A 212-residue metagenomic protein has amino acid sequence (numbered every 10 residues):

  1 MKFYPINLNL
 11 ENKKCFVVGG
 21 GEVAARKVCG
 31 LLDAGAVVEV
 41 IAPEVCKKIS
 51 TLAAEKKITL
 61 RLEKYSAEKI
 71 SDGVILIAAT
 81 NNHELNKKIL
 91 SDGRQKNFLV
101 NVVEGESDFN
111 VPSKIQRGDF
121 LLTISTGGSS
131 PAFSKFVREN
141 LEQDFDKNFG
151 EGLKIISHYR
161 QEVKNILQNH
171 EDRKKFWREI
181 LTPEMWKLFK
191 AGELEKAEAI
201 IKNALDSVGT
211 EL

Functional and structural regions predicted by a protein language model:
M1-A53: Hydrophobic, well-ordered beta-alpha structural blocks that scaffold small-molecule cofactor pockets
N12, S71-G73: Alpha-helix C-terminal capping/helix-to-coil transition sites in glycosyltransferase folds
E22-V23, E84, G128: Residue-level detector of alpha-helix initiation sites
A42, L60-K64, V102-E104: Short loop/edge segments at beta-strand edges and connector loops that shape dinucleotide/nucleotide cofactor-binding
T51-S71: Glycine-rich, highly charged phosphate/nucleotide-binding loops
V74-T80, S113-G128: Short basic, glycine-rich beta-strand/loop surfaces that mediate nucleic-acid
I75-N81, N86-V111: ADP-ribose/adenylate-binding Rossmann-like module
G128-L212: An accessory alpha-helical subdomain
